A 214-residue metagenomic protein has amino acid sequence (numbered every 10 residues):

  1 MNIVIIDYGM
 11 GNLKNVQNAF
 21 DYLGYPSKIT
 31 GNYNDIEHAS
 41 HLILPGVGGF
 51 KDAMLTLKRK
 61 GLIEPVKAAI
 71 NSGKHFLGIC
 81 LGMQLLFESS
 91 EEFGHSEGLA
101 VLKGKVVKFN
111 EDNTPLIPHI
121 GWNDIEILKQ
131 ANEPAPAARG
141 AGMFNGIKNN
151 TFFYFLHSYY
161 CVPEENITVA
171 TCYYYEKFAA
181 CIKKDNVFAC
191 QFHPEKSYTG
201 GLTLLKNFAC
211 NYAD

Functional and structural regions predicted by a protein language model:
M1-V4: Extreme N-terminal starter segment of soluble prokaryotic enzymes
S27-H38: Short acidic low-complexity segments
G48-N123: Cysteine-nucleophile active-site neighborhood
S90-Y174: Pocket-forming structural segment of enzyme catalytic cores
N150, K183-V187: Beta-strand-turn-beta hairpins that frame and shape the catalytic cleft of phosphate-ester-processing enzymes
E176-K183: Short, surface-exposed beta-strand/loop micro-motifs that present aromatic residues
C190-D214: Acyltransferase
